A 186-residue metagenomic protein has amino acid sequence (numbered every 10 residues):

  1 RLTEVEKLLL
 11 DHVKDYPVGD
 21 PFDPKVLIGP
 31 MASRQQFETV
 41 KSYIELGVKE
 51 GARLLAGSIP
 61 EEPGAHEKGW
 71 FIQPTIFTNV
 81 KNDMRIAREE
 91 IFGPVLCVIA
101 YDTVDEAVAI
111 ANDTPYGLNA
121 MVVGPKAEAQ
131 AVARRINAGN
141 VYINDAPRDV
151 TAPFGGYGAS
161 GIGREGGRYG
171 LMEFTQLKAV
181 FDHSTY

Functional and structural regions predicted by a protein language model:
R1-E6, N82-I86: Short helix-loop capping/hinge motifs at secondary-structure junctions, enriched in acidic/polar residues
K14-V18, I44, K49, E67-Y186: Conserved C-terminal structural/oligomerization subdomain of aldehyde/semialdehyde dehydrogenase
P30-V40: Short beta-strand to alpha-helix junction loop
A52-R53, I59-E61, N112: Conserved, function-defining micro-sites of small-solute handling proteins
L54-G57, I143-D145: General beta-strand structural signal in soluble alpha/beta enzymes
S58-A65, P147: Short, solvent-exposed loop/turn elements at beta->coil junctions and helix N-caps that rim active or binding pockets
